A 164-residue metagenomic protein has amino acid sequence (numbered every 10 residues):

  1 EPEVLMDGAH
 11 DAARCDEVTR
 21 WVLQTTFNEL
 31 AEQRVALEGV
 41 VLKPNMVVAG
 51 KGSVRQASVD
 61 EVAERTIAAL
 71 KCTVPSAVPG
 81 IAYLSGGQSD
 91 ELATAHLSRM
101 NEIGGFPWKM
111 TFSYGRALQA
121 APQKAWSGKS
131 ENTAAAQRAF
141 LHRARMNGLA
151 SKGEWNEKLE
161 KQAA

Functional and structural regions predicted by a protein language model:
E1-E3: Basic (Lys/Arg-enriched) interaction patch that binds polyanionic ligands
H10-A164: Active-site capping/gating regions of soluble enzymes
